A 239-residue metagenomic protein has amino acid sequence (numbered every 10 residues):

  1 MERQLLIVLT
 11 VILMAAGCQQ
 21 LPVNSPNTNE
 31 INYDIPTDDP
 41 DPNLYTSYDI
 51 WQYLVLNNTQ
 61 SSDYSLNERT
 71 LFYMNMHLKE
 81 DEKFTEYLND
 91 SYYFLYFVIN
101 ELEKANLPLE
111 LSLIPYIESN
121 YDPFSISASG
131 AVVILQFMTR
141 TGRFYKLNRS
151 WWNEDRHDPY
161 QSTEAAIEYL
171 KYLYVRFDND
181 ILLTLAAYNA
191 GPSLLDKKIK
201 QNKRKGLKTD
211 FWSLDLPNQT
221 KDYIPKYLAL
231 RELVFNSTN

Functional and structural regions predicted by a protein language model:
E2-L9: Sec-dependent signal peptide recognition, specifically the positively charged N-region followed immediately by
L5, G17-N106, L111: An acidic, Gly/Ser/Thr/Pro-rich helix-cap/linker signature
H77-L88, V98-N100, D122-A128, N148-Y160 (+3 more regions): Second-shell loop/turn segments in exported
L107-F124, A166, T184-N189: Short, functionally critical alpha-helical segments immediately adjacent to catalytic or ligand/cofactor-binding
S119-N120, I134-L147, A190-L194, L233: Glycine-rich, acidic and aromatic/proline-enriched surface loops and short helix-turn segments that act as binding
S129-W151, T163-L170: Substrate-binding/active-site groove segments that recognize and process beta-1,4-linked N-acetyl-hexosamine
L170-K200: Catalytic and binding regions of secreted/periplasmic enzymes and modules that target cell-wall glycans
N218-N239: Catalytic cores of secreted or luminal carbohydrate-active enzymes
